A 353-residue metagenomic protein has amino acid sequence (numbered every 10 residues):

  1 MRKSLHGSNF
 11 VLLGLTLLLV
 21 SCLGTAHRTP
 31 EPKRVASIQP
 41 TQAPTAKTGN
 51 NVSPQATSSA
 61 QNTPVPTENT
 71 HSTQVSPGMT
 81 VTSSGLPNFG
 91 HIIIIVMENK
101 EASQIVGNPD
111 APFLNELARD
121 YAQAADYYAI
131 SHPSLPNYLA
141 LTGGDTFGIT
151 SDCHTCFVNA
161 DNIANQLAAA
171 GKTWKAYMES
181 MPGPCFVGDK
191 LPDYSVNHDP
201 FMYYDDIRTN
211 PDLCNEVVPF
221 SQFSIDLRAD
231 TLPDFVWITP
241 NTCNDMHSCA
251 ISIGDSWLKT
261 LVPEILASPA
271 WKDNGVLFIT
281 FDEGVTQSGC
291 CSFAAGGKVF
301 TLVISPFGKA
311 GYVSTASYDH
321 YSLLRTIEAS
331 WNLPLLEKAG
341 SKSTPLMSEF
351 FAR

Functional and structural regions predicted by a protein language model:
R2-V11: Bacterial N-terminal signal peptides that target proteins for export
L19-S21: C-terminal motif of bacterial Sec signal peptides marking the signal peptidase cleavage site
L23-P40, P44-A56, A60-R353: N-terminal pro-sequences and low-complexity stem/linker regions of secreted or lumenal proteins
